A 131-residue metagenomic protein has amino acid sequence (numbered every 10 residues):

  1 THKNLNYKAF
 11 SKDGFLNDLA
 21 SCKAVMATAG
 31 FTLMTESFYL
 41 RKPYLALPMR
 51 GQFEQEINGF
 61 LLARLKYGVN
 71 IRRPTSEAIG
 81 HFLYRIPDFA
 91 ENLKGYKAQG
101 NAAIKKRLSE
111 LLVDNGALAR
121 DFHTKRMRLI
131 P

Functional and structural regions predicted by a protein language model:
H2-F38: Donor nucleotide-activated moiety binding/catalytic core segment of transferases that use nucleotide-activated donors
F10, A29-T32, P74-A78, Q99: Short beta->alpha linker loops
G14-N17, A78, A103: An acidic, carboxylate-rich microenvironment
L16, G59, K105-S109: Short amphipathic alpha-helical segments and helix-helix/interface helices
M34, F38-N92: Catalytic binding pocket for nucleotide-activated donors in carbohydrate/polymer assembly enzymes
G80-P131: C-terminal amphipathic helix plus adjacent low-complexity, charged tail appended to glycosyltransferase catalytic
